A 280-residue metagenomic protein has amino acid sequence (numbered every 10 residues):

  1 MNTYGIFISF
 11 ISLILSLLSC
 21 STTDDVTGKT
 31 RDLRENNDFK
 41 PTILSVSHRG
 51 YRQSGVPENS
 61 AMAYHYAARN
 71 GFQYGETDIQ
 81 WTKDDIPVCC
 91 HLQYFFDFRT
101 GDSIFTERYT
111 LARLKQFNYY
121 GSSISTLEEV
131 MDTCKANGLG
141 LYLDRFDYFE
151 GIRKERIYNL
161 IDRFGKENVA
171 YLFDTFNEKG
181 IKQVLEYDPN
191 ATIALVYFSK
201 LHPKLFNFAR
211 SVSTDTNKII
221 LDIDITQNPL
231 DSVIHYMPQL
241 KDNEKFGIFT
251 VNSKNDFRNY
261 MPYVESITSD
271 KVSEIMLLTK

Functional and structural regions predicted by a protein language model:
M1-K29: Bacterial Sec-dependent N-terminal signal peptides
C20-K280: Phosphate-group recognition and catalysis centered on beta-loop-alpha active-site segments
